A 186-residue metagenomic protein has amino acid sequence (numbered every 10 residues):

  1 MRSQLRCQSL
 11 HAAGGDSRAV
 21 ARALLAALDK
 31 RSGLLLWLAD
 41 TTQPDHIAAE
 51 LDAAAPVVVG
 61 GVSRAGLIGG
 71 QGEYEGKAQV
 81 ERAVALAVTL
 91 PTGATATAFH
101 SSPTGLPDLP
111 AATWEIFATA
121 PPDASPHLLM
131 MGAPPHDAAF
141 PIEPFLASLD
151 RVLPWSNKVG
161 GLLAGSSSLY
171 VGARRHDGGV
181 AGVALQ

Functional and structural regions predicted by a protein language model:
M1-Q186: Cofactor- and metal-binding active-site motifs of prokaryotic enzymes that mediate redox/radical or nucleophilic
